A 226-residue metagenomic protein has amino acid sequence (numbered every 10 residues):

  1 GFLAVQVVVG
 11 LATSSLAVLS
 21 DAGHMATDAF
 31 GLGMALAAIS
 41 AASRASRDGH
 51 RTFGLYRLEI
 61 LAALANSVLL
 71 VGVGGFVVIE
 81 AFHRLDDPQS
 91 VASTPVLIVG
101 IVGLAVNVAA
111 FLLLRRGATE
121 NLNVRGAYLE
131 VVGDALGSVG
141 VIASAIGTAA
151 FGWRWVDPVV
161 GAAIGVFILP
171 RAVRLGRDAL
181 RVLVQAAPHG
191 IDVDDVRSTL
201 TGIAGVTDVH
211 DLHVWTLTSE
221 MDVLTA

Functional and structural regions predicted by a protein language model:
G1-A17, A26, P95, V102 (+1 more regions): Histidine-/acidic- and/or cysteine-rich, low-complexity loops and terminal segments associated with membrane
G23, G31-T225: Alpha-helical transmembrane segments and adjacent TM-loop junctions that form the membrane-embedded core of multi-pass
